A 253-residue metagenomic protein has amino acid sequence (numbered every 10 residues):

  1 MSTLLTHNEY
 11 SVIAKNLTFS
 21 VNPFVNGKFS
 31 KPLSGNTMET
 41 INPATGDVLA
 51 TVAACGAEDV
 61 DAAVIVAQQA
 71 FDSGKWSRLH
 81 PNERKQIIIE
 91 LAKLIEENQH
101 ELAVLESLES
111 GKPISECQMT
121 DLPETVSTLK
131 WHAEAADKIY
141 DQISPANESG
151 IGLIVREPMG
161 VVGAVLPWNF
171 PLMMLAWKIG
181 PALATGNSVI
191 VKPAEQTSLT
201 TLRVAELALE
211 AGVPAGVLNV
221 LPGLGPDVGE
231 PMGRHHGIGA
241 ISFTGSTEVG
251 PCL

Functional and structural regions predicted by a protein language model:
M1-V52, Q86-E90, K138-V165: Terminal low-complexity tails and localization/encapsulation signals of metabolic enzymes
V12, E39, T51, L105 (+4 more regions): Conserved beta-strand positions that form and line the central face of beta-propeller blades
P23-V25, E39-N42, T51-A62, G212-V217 (+1 more regions): Histidine- and aromatic-rich ligand-binding microenvironments
G27, G46, R84, E106 (+3 more regions): Residue-level signal for inorganic ion chemistry
S30, G74-S77, N169-L172: Short strand->helix junction
I41, E58, A62, L79 (+3 more regions): An amphipathic alpha-helix/helix-turn recognition signal
L49-I139: Glycine-rich loop-to-alpha-helix module at the N-terminal edge of alpha/beta enzyme cores
Y140-L253: Rossmann-like NAD(P) dinucleotide-binding subdomain of oxidoreductase/dehydrogenase enzymes
